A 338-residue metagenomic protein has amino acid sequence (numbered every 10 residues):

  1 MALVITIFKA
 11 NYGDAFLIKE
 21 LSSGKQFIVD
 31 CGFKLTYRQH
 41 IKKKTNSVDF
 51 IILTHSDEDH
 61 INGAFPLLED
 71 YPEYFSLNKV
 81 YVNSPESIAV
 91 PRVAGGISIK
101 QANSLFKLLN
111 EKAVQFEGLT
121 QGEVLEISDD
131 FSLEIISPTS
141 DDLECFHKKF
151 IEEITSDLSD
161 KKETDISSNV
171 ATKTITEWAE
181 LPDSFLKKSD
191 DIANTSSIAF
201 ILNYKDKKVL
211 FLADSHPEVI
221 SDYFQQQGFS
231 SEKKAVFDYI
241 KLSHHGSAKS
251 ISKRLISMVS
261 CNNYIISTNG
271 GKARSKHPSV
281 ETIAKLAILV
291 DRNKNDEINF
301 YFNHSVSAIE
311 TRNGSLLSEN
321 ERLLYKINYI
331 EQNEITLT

Functional and structural regions predicted by a protein language model:
M1-K43, I192-E218: Conserved beta-strand hairpin/beta-sheet module of binuclear metal-dependent hydrolase folds, prominently
A2, Y12, E218, Q225-Q227 (+3 more regions): C-terminal regulatory/interaction regions
Y12, K34-T36, S56-N62, S87-V90 (+6 more regions): Active-site environment of divalent metal-dependent phosphoester hydrolases
Q26-I28, I51, K79, L210 (+1 more regions): Hydrophobic "anchor" residues on beta-strands that sit immediately upstream of conserved functional sites
C31, A213-S215, K241-H244, T268-N269 (+1 more regions): Active-site proximal loops enriched in glycine and acidic residues that flank catalytic Cys/His/Asp and coordinate
L35-V82, S230-K249, S260-I265: Active-site metal-binding motif and surrounding structural segment of the metallo-beta-lactamase
Y71-K208, D296-T338: Flexible, acidic/histidine-containing loops and adjacent segments that form or flank the divalent-metal
F200-K253: Long, well-ordered mid-to-C-terminal structural blocks that present hydrophobic/aromatic surfaces
